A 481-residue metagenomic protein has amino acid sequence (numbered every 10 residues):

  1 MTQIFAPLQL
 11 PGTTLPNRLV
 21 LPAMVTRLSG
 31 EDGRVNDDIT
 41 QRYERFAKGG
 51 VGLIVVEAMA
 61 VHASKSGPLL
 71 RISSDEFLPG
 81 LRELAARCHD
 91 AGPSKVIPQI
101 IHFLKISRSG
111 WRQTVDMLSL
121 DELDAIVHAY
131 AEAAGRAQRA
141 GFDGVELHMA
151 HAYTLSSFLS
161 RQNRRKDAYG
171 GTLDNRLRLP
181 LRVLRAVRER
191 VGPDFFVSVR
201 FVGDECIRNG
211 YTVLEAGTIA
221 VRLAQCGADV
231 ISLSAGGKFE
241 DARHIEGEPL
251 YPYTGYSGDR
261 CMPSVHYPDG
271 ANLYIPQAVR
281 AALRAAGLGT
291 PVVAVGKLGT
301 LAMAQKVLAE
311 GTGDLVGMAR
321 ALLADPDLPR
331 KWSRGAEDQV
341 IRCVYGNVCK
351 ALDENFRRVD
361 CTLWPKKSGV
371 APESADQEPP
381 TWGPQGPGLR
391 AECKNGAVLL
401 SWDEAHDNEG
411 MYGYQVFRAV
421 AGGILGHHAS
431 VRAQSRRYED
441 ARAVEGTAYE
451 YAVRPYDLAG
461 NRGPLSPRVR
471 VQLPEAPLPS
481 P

Functional and structural regions predicted by a protein language model:
M1-T381: Flavin-dependent oxidoreductase catalytic cores
F103-K105, D204, D407, A421 (+1 more regions): Short coil/turn motifs at secondary-structure junctions
M149, T154, P193, G410-V416 (+2 more regions): Short loop/turn segments at connectors of secondary-structure elements within structured domains
Q377-E409, E445, D457-P481: Pro/Thr/Ser/Gly-rich low-complexity, intrinsically disordered linker/stalk tracts
G413-G446, A459, P464-L465: Recognizes extended acidic, P/S/T-rich segments that occur within or adjacent to Ig-like beta-sandwich modules
